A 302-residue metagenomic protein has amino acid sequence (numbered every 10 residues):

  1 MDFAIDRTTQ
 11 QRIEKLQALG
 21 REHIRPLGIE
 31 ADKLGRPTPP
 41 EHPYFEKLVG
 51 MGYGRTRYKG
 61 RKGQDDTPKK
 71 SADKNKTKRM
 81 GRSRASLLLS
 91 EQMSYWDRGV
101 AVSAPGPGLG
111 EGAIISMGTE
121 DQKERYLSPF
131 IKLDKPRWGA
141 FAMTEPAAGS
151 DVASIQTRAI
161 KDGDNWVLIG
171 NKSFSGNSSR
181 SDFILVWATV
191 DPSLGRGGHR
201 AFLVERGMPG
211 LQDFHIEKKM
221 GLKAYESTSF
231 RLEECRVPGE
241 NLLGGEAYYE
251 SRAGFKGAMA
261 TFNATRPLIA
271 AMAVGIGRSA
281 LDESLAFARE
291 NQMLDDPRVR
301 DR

Functional and structural regions predicted by a protein language model:
M1-A104, R125, P129, K161: Amphipathic, small/basic residue-rich leader segments at the start of a protein or domain
D2-R12, D213-R302: Glycine-rich beta->alpha junctions and the first turn(s) of the following alpha-helix
G20, L89, T119, F141 (+5 more regions): Buried hydrophobic positions in well-ordered alpha/beta secondary-structure cores of metabolic enzymes
R98-D121, G149: N-terminal glycine-rich flavin-associated loop
K135-M143: A short, Trp-centered hydrophobic/proline-enriched beta-strand micro-motif
A148, S173-S179, L222, T265-I269: Glycine-rich phosphate/pyrophosphate-binding beta-alpha loops
D151-I169: Cytochrome P450 C-terminal beta-domain/meander region
I169-D213: A short core secondary-structure module
